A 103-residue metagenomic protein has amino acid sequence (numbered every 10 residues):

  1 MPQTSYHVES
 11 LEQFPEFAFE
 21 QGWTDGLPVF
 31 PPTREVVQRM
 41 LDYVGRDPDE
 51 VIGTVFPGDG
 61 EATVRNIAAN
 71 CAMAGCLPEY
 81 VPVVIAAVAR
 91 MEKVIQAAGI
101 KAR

Functional and structural regions predicted by a protein language model:
M1-R103: Non-transmembrane, aqueous-exposed alpha-helical and coiled segments at domain scale
